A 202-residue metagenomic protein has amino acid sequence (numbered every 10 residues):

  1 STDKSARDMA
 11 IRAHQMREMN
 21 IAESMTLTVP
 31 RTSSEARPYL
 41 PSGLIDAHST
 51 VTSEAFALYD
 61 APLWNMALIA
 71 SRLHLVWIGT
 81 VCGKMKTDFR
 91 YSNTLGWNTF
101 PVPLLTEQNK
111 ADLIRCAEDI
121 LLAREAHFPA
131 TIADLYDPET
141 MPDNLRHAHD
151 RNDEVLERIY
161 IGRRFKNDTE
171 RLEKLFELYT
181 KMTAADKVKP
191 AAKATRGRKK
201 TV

Functional and structural regions predicted by a protein language model:
S1-R115, D119, A126, K181 (+1 more regions): Polybasic, glycine- and aromatic-enriched phosphate-binding surface used to engage nucleic acids
T99-V202: Non-catalytic DNA-recognition/assembly elements of restriction-modification systems
